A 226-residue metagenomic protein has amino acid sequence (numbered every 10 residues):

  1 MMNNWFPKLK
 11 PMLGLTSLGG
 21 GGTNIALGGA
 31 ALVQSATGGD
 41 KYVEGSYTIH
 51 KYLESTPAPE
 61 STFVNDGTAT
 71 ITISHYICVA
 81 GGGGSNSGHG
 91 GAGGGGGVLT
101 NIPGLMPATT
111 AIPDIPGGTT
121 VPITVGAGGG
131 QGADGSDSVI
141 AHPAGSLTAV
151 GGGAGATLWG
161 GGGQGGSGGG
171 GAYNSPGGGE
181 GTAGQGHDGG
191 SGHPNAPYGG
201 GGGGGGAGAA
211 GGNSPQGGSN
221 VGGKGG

Functional and structural regions predicted by a protein language model:
M1-G226: Glycine-biased low-complexity/repetitive sequence motifs
